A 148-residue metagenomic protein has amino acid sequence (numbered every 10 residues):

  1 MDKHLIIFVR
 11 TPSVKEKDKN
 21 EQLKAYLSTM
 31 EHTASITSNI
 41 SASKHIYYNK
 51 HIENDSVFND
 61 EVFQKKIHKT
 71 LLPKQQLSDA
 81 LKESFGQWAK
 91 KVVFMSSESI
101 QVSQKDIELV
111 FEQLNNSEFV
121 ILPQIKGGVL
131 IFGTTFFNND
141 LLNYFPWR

Functional and structural regions predicted by a protein language model:
M1-E16: N-terminal nucleotide-binding beta1-loop-alpha1 segment
K15-E16, I52-F58: Short, charged/polar "capping" segments at the starts of alpha-helices and the immediately preceding loops
Y26-A42: A short, N-terminal amphipathic alpha-helix
A42-I52: Short beta-strand/loop segment that forms part of the nucleotide-sugar
V57-V92: Short phosphate-binding loop-to-helix
M95-S97: Active-site acidic Asp-centered loop
I100-G127: Conserved donor-nucleotide/metal-binding helix-loop-beta segment in metal-dependent transferases, i.e., the alpha-helix
T135-R148: Short, glycine-/small-residue-rich phosphate/pyrophosphate-handling segment
